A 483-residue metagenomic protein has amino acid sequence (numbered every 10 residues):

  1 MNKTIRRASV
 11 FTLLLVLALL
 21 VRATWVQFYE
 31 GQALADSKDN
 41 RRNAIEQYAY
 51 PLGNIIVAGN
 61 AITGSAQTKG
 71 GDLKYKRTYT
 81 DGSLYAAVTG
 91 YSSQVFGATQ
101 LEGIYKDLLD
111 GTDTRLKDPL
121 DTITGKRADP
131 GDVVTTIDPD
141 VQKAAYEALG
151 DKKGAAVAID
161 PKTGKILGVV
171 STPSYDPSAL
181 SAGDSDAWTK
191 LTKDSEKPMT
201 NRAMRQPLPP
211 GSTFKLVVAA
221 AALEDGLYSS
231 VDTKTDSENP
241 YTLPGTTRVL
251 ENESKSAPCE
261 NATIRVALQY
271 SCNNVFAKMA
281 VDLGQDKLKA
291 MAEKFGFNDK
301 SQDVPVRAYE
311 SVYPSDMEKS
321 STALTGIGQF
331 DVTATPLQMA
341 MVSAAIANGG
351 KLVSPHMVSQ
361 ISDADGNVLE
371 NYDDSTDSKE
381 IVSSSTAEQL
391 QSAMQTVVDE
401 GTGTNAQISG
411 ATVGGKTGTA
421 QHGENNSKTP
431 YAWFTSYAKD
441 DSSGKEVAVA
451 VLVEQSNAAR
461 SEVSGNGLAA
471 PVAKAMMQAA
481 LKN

Functional and structural regions predicted by a protein language model:
M1-A155, V170-R202, P207: Extracytoplasmic/periplasmic proteins that interact with beta-lactams or build/remodel peptidoglycan
L52-N54, A156-V157, D232, S359: Generic short beta-strand
I56-G59, D160-P161, A347, D363: Short, acidic, Ser/Thr-enriched surface-loop or helix-capping motifs
I166-S212, V217-Q455, G465: Beta-lactam-recognizing serine transpeptidase/beta-lactamase-like catalytic domain environment
L369-S375, A469-N483: Short, gly/Ser/Thr-rich active-site loops of penicillin-recognizing serine hydrolases
V382, S461-V472: Short alpha-helix boundary/capping segments
